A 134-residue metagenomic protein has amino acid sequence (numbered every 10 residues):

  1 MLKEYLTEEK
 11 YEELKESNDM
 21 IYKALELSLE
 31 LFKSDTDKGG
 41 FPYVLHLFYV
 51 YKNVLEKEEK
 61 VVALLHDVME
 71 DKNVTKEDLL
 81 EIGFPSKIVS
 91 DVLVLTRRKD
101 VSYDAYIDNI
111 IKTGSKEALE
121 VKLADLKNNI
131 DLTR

Functional and structural regions predicted by a protein language model:
M1-R134: Active-site helical microenvironments for divalent-metal-assisted chemistry
